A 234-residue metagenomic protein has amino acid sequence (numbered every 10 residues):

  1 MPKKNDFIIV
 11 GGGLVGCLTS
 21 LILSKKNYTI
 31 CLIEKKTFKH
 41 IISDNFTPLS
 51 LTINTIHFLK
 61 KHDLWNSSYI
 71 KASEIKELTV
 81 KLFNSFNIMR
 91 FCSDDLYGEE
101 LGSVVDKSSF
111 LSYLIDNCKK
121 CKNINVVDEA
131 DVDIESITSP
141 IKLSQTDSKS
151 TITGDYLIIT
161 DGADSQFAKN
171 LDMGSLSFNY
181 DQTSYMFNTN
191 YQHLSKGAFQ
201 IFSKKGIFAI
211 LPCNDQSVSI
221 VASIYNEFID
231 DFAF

Functional and structural regions predicted by a protein language model:
P2-F7: Extreme N-terminal starter segment of soluble prokaryotic enzymes
I8-V10, I22-T47: Glycine-rich FAD pyrophosphate-binding loop
G16-C17: N-terminal Rossmann-fold NAD(P) dinucleotide-binding loop
I22, Y113, N117, N188: Rossmann-fold NAD(P)-dependent oxidoreductase module
N45-I70: N-terminal glycine-rich dinucleotide-binding loop that anchors FAD/FMN and/or NAD(P) in oxidoreductases
H57-K61, A72-N170, F178-T183: Conserved N-terminal helical subregion
A163-F234: Conserved FAD-binding catalytic core of PHBH/FMO-like flavoproteins
